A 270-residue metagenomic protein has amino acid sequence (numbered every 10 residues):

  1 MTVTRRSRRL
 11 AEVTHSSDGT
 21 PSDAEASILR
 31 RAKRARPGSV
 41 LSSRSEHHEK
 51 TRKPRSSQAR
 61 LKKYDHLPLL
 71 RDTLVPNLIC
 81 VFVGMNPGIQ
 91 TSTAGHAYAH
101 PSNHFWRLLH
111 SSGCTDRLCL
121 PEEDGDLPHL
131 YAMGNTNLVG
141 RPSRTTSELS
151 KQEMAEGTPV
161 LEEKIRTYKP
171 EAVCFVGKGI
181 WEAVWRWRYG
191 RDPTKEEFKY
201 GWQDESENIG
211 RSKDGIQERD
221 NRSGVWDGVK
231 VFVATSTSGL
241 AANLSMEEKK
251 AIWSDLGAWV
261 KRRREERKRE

Functional and structural regions predicted by a protein language model:
T2-L67, P101, T146-T158, Y189-E270: C-terminal capping/extension of enzyme domains
P68-L74, L118-L127, K164: Short amphipathic alpha-helices and their capping/turn segments at secondary-structure boundaries
L74-V75, I79-M85: Short, hydrophobic/glycine-enriched beta-strand segments
V81, G134-T136, C174, F232: Hydrophobic/aromatic beta-strand patches that form the interior of the parallel beta-sheet core in alpha/beta enzyme
V83, F175-K178, S236: Short His-Asn-centered micro-motif
I89-S92, R144-T145, I180-W185, L240-N243: Short catalytic/ligand-binding loop motif for oxyanion handling, primarily in non-cytosolic enzymes, centered on
Q90-E153: Short, surface-exposed acidic-centric catalytic microdomains
P159-W181: Proline-aspartate-enriched helix->loop->beta-strand connector
